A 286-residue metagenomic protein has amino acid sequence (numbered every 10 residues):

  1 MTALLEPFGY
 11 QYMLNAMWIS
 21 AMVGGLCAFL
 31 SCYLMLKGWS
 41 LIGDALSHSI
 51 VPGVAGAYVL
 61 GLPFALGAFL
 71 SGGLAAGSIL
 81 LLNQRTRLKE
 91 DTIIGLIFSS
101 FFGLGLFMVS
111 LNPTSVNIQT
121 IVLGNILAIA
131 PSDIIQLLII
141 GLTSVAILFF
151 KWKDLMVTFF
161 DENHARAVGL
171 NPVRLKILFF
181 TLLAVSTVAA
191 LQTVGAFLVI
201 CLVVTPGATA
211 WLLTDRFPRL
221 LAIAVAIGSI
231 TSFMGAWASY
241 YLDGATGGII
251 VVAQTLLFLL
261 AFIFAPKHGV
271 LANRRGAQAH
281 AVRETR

Functional and structural regions predicted by a protein language model:
A3-N15, T86, E90-K153, L178: Transmembrane helix-bundle core of multi-pass membrane transporters and related energy-transducing complexes
A16-I19, F64-G72, D91, G95 (+3 more regions): Loop-to-transmembrane alpha-helix initiation sites
A21, G25-F29, G73-S78, L104 (+5 more regions): Generic alpha-helical transmembrane segments of integral inner-membrane proteins, especially permease/transport modules
C32-T114, A210-A222, Y241-L242, A265-P266: Short loop segments and helix-boundary regions at transmembrane helix junctions of multi-pass inner-membrane proteins
S49-V59, L96-M108, A128-I129, P172-L182 (+1 more regions): Small-residue-rich segments of transmembrane alpha-helices in multi-pass membrane proteins, especially helix faces
I134-P206: Helix-loop-helix "hairpin" substructures at the membrane interface of multi-pass membrane proteins
F197-G248: Transmembrane alpha-helical segments in multi-pass inner-membrane proteins
G244-R286: Cytosolic-side transmembrane-helix boundaries in multi-pass membrane proteins
